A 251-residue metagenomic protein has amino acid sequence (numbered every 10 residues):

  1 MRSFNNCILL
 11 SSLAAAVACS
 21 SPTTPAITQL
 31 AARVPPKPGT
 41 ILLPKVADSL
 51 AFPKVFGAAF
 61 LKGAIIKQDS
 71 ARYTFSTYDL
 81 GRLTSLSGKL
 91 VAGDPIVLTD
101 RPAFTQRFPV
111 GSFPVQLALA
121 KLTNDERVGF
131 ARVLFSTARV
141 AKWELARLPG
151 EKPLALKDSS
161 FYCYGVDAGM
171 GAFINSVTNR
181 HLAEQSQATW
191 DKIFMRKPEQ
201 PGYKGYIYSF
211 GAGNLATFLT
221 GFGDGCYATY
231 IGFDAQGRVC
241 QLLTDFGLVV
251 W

Functional and structural regions predicted by a protein language model:
M1-I8: Bacterial N-terminal signal peptides that target proteins for export
V17-A18: C-terminal motif of bacterial Sec signal peptides marking the signal peptidase cleavage site
T24-W251: Intrinsically disordered, low-complexity acidic regions enriched in Pro/Ser/Thr
